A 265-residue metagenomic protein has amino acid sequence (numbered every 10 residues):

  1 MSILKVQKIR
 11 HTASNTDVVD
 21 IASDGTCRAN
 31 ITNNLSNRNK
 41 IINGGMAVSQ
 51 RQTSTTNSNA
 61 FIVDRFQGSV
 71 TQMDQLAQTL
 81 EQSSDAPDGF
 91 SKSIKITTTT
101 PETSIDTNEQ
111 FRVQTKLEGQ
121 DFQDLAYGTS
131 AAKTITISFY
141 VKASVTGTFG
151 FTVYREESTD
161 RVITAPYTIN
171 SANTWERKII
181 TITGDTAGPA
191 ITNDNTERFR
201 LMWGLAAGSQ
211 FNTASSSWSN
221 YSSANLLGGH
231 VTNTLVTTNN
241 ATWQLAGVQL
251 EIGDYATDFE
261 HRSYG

Functional and structural regions predicted by a protein language model:
I3-G265: Extracellular and organelle-lumenal recognition/adhesion modules and their flexible linkers in secreted
